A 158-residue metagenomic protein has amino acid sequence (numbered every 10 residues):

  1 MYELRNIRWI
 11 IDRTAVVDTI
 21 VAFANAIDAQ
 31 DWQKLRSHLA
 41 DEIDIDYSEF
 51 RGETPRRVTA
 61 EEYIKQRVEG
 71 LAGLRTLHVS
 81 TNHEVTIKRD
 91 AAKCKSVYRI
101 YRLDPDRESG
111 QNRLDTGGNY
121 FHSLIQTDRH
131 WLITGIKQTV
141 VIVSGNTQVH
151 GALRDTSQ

Functional and structural regions predicted by a protein language model:
M1-D41: Short, low-complexity N-terminal intrinsically disordered segments enriched in polar/charged residues
E3, T14-V16, Y47, K65 (+1 more regions): General secondary-structure edge motif
L4, L71-Q158: A beta-strand edge to alpha-helix "cap/lid" segment located at domain peripheries
N6, I10, T54, Q111: Charge-dense, low-complexity intrinsically disordered segments
W32-I100: A solvent-exposed, acidic/Ser-Thr-rich amphipathic alpha-helical stretch
